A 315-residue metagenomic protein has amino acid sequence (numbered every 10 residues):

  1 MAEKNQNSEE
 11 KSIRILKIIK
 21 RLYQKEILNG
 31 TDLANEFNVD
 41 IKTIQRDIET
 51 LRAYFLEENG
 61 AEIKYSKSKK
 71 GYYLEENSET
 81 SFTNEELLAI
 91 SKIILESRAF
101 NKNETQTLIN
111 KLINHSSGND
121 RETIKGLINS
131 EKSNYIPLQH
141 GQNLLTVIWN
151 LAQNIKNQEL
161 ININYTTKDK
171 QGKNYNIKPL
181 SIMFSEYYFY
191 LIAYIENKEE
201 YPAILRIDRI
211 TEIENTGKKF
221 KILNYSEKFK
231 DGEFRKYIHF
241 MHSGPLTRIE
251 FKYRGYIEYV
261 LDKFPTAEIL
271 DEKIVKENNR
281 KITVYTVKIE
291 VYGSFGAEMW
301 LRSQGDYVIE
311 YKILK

Functional and structural regions predicted by a protein language model:
M1-I93, E310-K315: Short, basic/aromatic recognition patches that contact phosphate-bearing ligands
I13, F82-T166: Bulky hydrophobic/aromatic content
S66, M183-S185, V275: Short beta-strand micro-motifs enriched in acidic
K70-Y72, F189, K281-T283: Hydrophobic residues embedded in beta-strands of well-ordered beta-sheets
L74-E79, Y194-N197, I289-Y292: Secondary-structure transition/turn motif
E76, T167, R209, G217 (+2 more regions): Non-catalytic surface loops within mature trypsin-like serine protease
S130-E250: Core beta-strand-centered patch of the WYL/Sm-like small regulatory domain
D231-K315: Polybasic (Lys/Arg-rich)
